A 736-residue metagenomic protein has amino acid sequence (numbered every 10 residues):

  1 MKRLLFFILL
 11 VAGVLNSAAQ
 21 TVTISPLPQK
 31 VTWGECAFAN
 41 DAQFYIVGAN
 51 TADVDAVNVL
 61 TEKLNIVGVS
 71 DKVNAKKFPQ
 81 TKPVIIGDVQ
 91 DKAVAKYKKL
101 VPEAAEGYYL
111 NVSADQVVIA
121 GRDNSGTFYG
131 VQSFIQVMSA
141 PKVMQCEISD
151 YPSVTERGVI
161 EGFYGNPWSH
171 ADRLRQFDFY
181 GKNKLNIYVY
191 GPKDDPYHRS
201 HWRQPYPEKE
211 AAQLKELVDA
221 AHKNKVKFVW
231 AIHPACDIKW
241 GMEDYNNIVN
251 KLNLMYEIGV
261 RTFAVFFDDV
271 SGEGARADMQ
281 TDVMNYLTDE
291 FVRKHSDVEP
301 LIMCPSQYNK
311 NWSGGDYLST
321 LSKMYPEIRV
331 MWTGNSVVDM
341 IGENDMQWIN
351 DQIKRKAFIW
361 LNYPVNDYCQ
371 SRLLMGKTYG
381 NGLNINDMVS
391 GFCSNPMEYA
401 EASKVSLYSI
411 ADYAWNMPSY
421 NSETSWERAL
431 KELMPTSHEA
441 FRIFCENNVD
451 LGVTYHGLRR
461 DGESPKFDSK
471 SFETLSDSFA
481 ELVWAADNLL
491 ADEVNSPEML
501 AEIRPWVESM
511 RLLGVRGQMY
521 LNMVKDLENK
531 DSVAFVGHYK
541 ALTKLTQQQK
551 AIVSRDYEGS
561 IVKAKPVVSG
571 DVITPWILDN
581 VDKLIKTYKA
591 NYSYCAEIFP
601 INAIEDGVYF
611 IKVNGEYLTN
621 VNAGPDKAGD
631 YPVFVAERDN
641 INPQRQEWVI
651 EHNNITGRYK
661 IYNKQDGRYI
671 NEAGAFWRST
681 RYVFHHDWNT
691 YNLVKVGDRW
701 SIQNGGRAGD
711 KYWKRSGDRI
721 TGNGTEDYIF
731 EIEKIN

Functional and structural regions predicted by a protein language model:
M1-V22: Bacterial Sec-dependent N-terminal signal peptides
A18-A114, A140-I148: Acidic, contiguous N-terminal accessory segments
P28-T32, K142-E147, R175, A211-E216 (+4 more regions): Alpha-helical scaffolding within the catalytic cores of extracellular/periplasmic polymer-degrading hydrolases
I46, D123, V159, Y180 (+3 more regions): Conserved, mostly hydrophobic/aromatic
K98-D244, K251, E257-R261, R293: Feature activates predominantly on carbohydrate-active enzymes
G162-F163, S200, K251, E257 (+2 more regions): Catalytic-core regions of glycoside hydrolase
N421-F599: C-terminal functional modules
A596-N736: Lectin-like carbohydrate-binding module/patch detector with strong preference for beta-trefoil
